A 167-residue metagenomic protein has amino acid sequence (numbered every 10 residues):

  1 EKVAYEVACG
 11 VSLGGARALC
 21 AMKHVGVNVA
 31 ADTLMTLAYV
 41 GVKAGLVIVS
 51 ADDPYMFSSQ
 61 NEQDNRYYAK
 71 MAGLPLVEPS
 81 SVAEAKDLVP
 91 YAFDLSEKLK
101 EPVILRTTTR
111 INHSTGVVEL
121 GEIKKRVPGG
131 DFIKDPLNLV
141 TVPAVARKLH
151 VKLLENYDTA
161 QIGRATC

Functional and structural regions predicted by a protein language model:
E1-E97: Thiamine diphosphate
P79-R164: Flexible, low-complexity linker and terminal segments
